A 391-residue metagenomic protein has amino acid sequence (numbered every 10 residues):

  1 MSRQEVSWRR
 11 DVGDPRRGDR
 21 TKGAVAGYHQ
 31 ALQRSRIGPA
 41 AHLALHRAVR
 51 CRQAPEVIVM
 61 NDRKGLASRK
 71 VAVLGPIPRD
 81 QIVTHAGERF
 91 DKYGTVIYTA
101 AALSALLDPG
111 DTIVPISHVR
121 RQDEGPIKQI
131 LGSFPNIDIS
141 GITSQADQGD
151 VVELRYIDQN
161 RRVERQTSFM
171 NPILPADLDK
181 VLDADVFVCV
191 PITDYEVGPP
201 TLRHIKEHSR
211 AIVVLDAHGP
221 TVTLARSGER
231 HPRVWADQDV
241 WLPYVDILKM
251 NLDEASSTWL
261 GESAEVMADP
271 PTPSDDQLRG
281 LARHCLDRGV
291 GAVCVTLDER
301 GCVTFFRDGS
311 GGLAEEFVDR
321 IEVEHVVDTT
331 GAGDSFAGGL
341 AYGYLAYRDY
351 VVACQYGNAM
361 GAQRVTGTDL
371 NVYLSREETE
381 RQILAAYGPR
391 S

Functional and structural regions predicted by a protein language model:
M1-D11, P15-R16, R20-K22, P39: Change "using UDP/GDP/dTDP sugars" to "using nucleotide sugars
K22-L43: A charged, aromatic-enriched C-terminal amphipathic alpha-helix characteristic of glycosyltransferases across folds
M60-R69, V234, L260-S391: Conserved phosphate-binding/catalytic region of the ribokinase-like
G65-V71, R79-F90, A105-P191, Y195-E196 (+2 more regions): Conserved N-terminal subdomain of the carbohydrate kinase-like
G94-L106: Histidine-anchored nucleotide/phosphate-binding helix
L103, N251, G333: Short, conserved phosphate/pyrophosphate- and ester-handling motifs at nucleotide-, phospho-/glycolipid
V190-G280, R307: Conserved beta-alpha-beta core of the PfkB/ribokinase-like small-molecule kinase fold
